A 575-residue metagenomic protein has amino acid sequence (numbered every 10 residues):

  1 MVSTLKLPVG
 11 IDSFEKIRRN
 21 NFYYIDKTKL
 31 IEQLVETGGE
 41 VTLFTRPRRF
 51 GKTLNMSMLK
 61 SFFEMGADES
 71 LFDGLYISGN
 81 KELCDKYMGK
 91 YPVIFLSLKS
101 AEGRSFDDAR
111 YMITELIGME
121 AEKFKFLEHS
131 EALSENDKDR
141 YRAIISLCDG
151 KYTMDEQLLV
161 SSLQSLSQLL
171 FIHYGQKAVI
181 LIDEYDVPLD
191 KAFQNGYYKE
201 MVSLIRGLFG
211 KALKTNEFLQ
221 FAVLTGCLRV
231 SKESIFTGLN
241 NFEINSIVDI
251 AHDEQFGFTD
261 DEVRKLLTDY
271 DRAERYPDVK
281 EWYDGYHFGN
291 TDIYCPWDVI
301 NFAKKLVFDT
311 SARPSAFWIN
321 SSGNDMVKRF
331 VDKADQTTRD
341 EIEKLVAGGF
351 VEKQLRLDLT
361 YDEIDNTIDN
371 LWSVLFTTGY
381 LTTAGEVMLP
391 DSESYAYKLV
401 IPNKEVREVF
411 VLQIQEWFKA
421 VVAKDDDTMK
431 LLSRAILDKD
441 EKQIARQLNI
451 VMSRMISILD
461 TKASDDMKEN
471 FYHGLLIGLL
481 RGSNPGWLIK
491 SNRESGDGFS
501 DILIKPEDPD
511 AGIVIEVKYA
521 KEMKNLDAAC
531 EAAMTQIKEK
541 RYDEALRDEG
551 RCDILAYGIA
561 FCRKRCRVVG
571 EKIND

Functional and structural regions predicted by a protein language model:
M1-N80: Walker A/P-loop-proximal flanking segment of P-loop NTPase domains
V9-R18, D108, M112-V160, P188-F193: Conserved P-loop NTPase mechanochemical-coupling segment
G10, S61-F126: P-loop NTPase motor core
A121, S162-H173, E200-Q220, Y542-A545: Substrate-engagement module of ASCE P-loop NTPases
A178-L181, V187, Y197-L239: Sensor-1/coupling segment of RecA-like P-loop NTPase cores
S234-L239, N245-K304: Amphipathic alpha-helical segments of the small helical/lid subdomains adjacent to P-loop NTPase cores
F242, Y294-R541, C566-D575: Extended alpha-helical interface modules used as scaffolds for assembling large macromolecular complexes
A545, E549-D575: Domain-level recognition of nuclease-like catalytic cores that cleave nucleotide substrates
